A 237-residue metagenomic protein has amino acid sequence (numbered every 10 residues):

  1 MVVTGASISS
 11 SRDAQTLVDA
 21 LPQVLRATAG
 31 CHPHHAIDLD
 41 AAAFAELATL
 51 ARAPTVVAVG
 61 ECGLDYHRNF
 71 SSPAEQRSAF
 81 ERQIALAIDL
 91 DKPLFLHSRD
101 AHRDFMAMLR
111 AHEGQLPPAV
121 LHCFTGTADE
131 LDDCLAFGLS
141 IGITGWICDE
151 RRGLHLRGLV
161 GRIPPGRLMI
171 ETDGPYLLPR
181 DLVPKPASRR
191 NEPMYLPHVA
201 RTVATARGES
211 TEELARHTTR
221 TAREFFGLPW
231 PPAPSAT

Functional and structural regions predicted by a protein language model:
M1-T237: Mid-domain alpha/beta scaffold segments of enzyme catalytic cores
